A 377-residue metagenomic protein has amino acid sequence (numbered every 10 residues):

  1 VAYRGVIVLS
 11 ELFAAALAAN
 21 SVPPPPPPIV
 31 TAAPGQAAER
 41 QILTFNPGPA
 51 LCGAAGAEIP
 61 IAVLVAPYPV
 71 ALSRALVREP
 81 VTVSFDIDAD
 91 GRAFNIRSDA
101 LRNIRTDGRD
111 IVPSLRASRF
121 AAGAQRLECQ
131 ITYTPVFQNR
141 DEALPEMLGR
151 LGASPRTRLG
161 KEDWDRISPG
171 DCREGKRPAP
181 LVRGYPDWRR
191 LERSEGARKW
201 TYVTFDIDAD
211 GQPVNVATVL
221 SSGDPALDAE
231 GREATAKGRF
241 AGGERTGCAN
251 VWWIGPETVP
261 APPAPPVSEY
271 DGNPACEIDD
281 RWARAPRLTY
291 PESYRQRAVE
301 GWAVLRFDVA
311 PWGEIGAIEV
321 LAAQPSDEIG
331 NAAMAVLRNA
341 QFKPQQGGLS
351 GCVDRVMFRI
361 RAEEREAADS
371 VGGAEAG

Functional and structural regions predicted by a protein language model:
V1-A2, V8, G372-G377: Long, contiguous C-terminal modules that act as interaction/assembly or targeting platforms
A2-S21: Sec-dependent N-terminal signal peptides
N20-G377: Charge-biased low-complexity segments
